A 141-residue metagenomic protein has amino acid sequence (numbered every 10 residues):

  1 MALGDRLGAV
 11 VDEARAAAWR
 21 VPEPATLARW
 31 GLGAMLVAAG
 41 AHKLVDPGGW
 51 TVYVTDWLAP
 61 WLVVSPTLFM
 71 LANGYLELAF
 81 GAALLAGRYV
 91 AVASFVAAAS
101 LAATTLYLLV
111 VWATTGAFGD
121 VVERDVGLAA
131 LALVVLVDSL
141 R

Functional and structural regions predicted by a protein language model:
M1-G48, V64-A79, A86-R141: Extended, low-polarity transmembrane helix blocks
Y53-S65: Perimembrane loop-to-helix junctions flanking transmembrane segments
